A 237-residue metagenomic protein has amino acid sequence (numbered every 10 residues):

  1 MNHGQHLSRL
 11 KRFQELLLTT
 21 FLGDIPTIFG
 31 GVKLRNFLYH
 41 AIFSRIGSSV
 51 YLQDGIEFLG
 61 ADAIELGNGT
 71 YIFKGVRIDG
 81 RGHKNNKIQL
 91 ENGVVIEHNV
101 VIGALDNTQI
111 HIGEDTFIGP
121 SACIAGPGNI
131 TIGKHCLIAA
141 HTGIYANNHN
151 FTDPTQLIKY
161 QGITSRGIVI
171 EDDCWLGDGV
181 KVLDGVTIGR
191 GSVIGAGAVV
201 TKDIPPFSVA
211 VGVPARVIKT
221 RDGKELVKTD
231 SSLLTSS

Functional and structural regions predicted by a protein language model:
M1-S49, H135, H141-T142, N148-P154 (+6 more regions): Terminal amphipathic alpha-helical/low-complexity segments used for targeting or macromolecular assembly
E57-L66, Y71-D184, V213, R221-K224 (+1 more regions): Flexible, glycine/small-residue-enriched loop-and-beta-strand segment within the central core of proteins
N86, V200, V217: Short phosphate-engaging motifs
T187-V211: C-terminal/domain-terminus segments
